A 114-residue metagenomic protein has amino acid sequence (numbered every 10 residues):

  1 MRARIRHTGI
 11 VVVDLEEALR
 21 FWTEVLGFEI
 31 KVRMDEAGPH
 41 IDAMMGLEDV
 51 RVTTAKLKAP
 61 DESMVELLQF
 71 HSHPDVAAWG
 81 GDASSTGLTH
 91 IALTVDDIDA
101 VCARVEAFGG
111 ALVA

Functional and structural regions predicted by a protein language model:
I5-V13, T53-H71, A78-R104: Vicinal oxygen chelate
V11-E62, A100, A107: Core segments of cupin and vicinal oxygen chelate
L26-F28, S72-D75: Short hydrophobic/aromatic-rich motifs at helix boundaries and adjacent loops
D35-E36, F70-S72: Histidine- and/or cysteine-centered catalytic micro-motif in compact active-site loops
G38, D75-V76: Short loop/beta submotifs within extracellular cysteine-rich repeat domains
